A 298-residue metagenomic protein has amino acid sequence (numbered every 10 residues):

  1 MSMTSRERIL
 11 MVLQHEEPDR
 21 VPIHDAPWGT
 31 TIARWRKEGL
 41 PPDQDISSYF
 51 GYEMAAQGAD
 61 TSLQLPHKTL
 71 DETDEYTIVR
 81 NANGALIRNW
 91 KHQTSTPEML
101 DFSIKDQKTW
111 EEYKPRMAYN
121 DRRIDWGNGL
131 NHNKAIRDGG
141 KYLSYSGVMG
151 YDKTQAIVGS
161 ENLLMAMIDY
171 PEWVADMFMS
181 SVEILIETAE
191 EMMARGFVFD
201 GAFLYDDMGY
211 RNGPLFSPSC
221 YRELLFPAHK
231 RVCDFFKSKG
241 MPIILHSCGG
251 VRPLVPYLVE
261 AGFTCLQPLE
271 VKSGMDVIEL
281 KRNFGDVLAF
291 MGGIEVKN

Functional and structural regions predicted by a protein language model:
M1-A33, E38, I78-R80, Q107-N298: Active-site loop segments of alpha/beta catalytic cores
R20, A26, Q44-I46, T61 (+4 more regions): Short linear motifs in intrinsically disordered/low-complexity regions
I23, Y49-M54, R80-N81: Secondary-structure transition motif
R34-K68: Segments that shape or occlude catalytic/ligand-binding pockets
H67-Y119, D138-G140: A contiguous, low-structure linker/loop signature
